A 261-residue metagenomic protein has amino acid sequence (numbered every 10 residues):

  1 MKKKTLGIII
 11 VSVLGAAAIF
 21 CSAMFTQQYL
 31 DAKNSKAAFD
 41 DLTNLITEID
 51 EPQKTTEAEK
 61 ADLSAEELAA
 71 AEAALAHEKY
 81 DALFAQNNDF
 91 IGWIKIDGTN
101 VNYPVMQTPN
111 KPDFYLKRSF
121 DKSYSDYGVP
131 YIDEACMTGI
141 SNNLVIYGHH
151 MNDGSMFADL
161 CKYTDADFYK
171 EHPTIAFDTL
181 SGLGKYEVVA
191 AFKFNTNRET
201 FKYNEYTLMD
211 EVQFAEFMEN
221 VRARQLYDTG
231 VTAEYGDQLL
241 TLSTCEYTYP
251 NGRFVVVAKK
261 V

Functional and structural regions predicted by a protein language model:
M1-G15: N-terminal Sec-pathway targeting helices
A18-V261: Solvent-exposed, non-transmembrane regions of membrane-associated and secreted proteins
